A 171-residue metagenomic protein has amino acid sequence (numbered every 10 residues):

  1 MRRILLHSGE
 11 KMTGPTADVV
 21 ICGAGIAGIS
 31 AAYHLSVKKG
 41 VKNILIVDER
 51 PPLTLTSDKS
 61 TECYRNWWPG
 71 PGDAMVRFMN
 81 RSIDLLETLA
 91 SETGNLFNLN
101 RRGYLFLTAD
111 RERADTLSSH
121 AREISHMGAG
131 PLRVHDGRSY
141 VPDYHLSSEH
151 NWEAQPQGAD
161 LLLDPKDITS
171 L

Functional and structural regions predicted by a protein language model:
M1-V19, Y33, V37-K42: Extreme N-terminal leader/targeting segments of oxidoreductases
C22, V47, L107-T108: Short hydrophobic segments within beta-strands
A24-I29, E49: Glycine-rich Rossmann-fold phosphate-binding loop(s) that bind the pyrophosphate of adenine dinucleotide cofactors
G28, L53, A114: Flexible, glycine-rich phosphate/dinucleotide-binding loops and adjacent beta-alpha linkers at cofactor/substrate
S30, S57-S60, S82: Short linear Ser/Thr-Pro motifs
Y33, P51, R111-E112: Short, glycine/serine-rich, charged loops/turns that create anion-binding and catalytic segments at active sites
S36-D58: Glycine-rich FAD pyrophosphate-binding loop
E62-S170: Dinucleotide-binding Rossmann-like beta1-alpha1 core, especially the glycine-rich loop that anchors the ADP
